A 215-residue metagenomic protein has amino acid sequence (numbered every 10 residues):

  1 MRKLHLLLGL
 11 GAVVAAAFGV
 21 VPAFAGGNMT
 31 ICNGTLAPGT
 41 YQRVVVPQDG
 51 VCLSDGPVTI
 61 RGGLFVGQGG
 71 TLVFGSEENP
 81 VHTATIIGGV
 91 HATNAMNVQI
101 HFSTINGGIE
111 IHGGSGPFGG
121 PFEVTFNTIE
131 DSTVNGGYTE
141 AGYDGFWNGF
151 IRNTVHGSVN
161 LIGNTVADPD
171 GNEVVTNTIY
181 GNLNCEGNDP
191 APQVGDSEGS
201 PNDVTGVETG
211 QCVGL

Functional and structural regions predicted by a protein language model:
M1, P22-A25: Basic/polar N-terminal segments that are highly enriched at the extreme N-terminus, encompassing both cleavable
M1-L8: Bacterial N-terminal signal peptides that target proteins for export
G11-A12: Repetitive helical segments and hydrophobic/amphipathic motifs
A15-A23: C-terminal segment of classical bacterial N-terminal signal peptides
N28-G39, Q48-V58, G70-T85, M96-T104 (+4 more regions): Extracellular beta-strand-rich, repetitive "passenger/adhesive" scaffolds that bind or process carbohydrates
V44, V51, L64-V66, G89-T93 (+5 more regions): Glycine-rich beta-solenoid repeat tracts in large extracellular/virion proteins
D203, V207, Q211-L215: Extracellular/surface-exposed low-complexity segments
